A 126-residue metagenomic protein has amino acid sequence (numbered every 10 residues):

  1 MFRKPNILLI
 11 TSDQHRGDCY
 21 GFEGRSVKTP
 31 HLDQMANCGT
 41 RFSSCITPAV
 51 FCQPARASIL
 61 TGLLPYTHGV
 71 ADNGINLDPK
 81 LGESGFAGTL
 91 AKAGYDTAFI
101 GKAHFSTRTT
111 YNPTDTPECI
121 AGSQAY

Functional and structural regions predicted by a protein language model:
M1-Y126: Formylglycine-dependent sulfatase
